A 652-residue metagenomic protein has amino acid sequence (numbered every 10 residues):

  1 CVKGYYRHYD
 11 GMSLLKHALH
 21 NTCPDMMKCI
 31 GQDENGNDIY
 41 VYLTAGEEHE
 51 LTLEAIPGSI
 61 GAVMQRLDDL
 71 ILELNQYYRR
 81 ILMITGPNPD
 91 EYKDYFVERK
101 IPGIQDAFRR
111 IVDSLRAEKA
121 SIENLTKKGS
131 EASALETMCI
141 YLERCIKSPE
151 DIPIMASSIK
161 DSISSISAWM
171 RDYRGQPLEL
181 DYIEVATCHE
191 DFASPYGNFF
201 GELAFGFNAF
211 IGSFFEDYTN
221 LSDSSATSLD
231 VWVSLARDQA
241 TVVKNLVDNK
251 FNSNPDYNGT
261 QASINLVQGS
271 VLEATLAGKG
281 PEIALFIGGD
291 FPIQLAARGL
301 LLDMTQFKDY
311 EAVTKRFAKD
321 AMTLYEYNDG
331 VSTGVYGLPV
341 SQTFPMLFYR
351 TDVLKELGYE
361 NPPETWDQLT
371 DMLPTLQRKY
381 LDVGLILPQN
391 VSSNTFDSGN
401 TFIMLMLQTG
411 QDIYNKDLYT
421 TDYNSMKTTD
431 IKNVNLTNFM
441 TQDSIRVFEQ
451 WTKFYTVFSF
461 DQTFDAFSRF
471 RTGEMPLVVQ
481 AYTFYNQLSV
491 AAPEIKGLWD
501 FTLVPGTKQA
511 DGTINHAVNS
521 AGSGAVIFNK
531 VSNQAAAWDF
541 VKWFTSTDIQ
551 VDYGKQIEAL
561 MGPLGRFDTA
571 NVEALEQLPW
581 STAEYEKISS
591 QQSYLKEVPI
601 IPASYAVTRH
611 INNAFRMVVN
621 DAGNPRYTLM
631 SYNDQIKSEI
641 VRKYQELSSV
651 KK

Functional and structural regions predicted by a protein language model:
V2-R66: Beta-strand-rich ligand-recognition modules
G36, S59-I293, R626-Y627, D634-K652: Conserved N-terminal structural module of periplasmic/extracytoplasmic solute-binding proteins
A204-S222, G289-M346, T370, T401-M404 (+5 more regions): Hinge/lid segment of periplasmic solute-binding proteins
N249-D320, L324, D352-E364, E474-L477 (+3 more regions): Extracytoplasmic "Venus flytrap"/periplasmic binding protein-like
P345-Y349, L354, M406, A525-I527: Short glycine- and hydrophobic/aromatic-rich loop-to-beta-strand nucleating segment in the catalytic cores
P374, D417-Q462: Glycine-centered hinge/linker elements that transmit conformational signals in sensory and ligand-binding systems
N400-T401, I445-N533, D539: Extracytoplasmic/periplasmic substrate-binding proteins
T502-G506, G554-M617, Q645-K651: Long, aromatic- and glycine/proline-rich binding clefts that accommodate carbohydrate-like moieties
